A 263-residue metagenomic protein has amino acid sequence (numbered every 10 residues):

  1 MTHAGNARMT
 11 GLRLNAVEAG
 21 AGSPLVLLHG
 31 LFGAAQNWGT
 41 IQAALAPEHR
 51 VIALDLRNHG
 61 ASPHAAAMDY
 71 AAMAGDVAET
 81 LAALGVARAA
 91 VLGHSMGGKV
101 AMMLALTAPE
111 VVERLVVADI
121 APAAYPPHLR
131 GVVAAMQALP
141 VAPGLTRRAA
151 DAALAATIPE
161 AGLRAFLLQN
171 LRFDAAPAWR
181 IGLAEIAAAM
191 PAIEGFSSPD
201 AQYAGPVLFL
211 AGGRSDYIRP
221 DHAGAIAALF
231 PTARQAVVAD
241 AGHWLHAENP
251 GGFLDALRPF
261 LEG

Functional and structural regions predicted by a protein language model:
R8, N15-P63: Conserved HGGG/HGGXW glycine-rich cap/lid loop of the alpha/beta-hydrolase fold
A74-A89: Conserved acidic catalytic loop of the alpha/beta-hydrolase fold
V91-G93, A118: Short beta-strand immediately N-terminal to the catalytic nucleophile in serine-hydrolase-like folds
G93, G97, A101: Gly/Ala-rich beta-loop-alpha elbow adjacent to hydrolase catalytic centers
M102-T107, V112-R147: Flexible "cap/lid" loop of the alpha/beta hydrolase fold
A142-P199: Conserved alpha/beta-hydrolase catalytic His-Asp/Glu region
A175-L229, R234-V237: Conserved serine/cysteine hydrolase catalytic core
A233-G263: Catalytic active-site module of serine/aspartate enzymes centered on a nucleophile-bearing elbow/loop
